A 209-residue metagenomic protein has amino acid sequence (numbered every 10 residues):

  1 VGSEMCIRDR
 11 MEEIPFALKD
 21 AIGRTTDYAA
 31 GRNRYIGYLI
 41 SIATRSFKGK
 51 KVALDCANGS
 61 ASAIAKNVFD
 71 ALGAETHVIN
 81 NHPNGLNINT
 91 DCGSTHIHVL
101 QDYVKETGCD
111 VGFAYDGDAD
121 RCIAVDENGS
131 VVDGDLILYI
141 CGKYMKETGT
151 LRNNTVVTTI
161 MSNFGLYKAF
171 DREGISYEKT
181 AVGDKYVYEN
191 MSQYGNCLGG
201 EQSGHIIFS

Functional and structural regions predicted by a protein language model:
V1-T107: Gly/Ser/Thr-enriched, mixed-charge loops and adjacent short helices that form phosphate/oxyanion-binding elements
R8-I36, S41, N128-G200, I206-I207: Proline/glycine-rich low-complexity loops and linkers
L39, D55, I97-Q101, F113 (+4 more regions): Buried hydrophobic positions in well-ordered alpha/beta secondary-structure cores of metabolic enzymes
N58-A63, A119-D120, S162-F164: Gly/Ser/Thr-rich loops at beta-strand to alpha-helix junctions that form or flank small-molecule/cofactor-binding
A63-N67, N89-C92, C122-E127, L166-R172 (+1 more regions): Short acidic, glycine/serine/threonine-rich loops at helix termini
E75, V111-G112, G117-N128, M191-G199: Self-splicing inteins and homing endonuclease
H82, R121-V125, Q202-I206: Glycine/charged-rich beta-loop-alpha catalytic/anionic-binding loops adjacent to active sites
T95-G108, N154, L198-H205: A polyampholytic, Gly/Pro-enriched intrinsically disordered region
